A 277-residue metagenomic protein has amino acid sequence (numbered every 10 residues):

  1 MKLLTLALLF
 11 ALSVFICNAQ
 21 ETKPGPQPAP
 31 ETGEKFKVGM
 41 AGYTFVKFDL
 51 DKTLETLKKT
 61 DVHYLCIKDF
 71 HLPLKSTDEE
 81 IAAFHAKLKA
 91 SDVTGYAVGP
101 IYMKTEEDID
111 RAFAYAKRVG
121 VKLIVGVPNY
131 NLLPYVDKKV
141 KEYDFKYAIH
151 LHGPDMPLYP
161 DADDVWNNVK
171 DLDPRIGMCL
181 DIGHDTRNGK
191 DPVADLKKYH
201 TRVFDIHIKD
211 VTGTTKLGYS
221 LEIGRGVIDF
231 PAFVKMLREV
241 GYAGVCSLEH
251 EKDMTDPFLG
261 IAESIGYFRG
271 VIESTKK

Functional and structural regions predicted by a protein language model:
M1-P24: Bacterial Sec-dependent N-terminal signal peptides
A19-K37, G42, V46-H63, A162 (+2 more regions): Histidine-acidic metal/acid-base catalytic patches
E21-P24, P30, D51, H71 (+3 more regions): Active-site acidic/histidine proton-transfer and metal-coordination neighborhood in alpha/beta enzyme cores
C66-H85: Glycine-rich, proline-tolerant flexible connector loops at the mouths of alpha/beta enzymes
K68, I101, V127, K209 (+1 more regions): Conserved residues at the C-terminal ends of beta-strands
E79-A90, Y135-E142, A232-M236: Catalytic-core regions built around general acid/base machinery
